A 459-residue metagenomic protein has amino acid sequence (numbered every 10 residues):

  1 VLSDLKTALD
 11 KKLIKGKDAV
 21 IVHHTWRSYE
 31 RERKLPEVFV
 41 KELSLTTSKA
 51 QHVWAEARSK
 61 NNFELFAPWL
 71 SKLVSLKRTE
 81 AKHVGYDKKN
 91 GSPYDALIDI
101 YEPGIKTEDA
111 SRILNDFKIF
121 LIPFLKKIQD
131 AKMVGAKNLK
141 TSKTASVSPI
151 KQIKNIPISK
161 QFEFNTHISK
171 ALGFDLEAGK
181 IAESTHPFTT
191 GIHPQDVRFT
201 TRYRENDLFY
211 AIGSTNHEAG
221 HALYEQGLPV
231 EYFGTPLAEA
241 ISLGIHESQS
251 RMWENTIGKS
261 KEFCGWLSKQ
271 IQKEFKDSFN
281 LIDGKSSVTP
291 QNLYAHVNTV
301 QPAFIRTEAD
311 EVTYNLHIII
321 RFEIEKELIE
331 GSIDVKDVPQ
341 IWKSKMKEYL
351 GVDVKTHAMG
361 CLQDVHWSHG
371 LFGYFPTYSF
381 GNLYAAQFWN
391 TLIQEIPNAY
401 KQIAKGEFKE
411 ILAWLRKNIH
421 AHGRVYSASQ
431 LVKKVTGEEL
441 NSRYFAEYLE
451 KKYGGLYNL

Functional and structural regions predicted by a protein language model:
V1-L70: N-terminal helix-rich structural modules
F39-E42, W69-K72, I113, P157 (+11 more regions): Secondary-structure capping and boundary motifs in well-ordered enzyme cores
E42-Y210: Contiguous, non-catalytic segments that form substrate-binding/exosite surfaces or channel walls
L114, K118-L121, I158-E163, I168-A182 (+3 more regions): All-alpha helical catalytic cores of prenyl diphosphate-utilizing isoprenoid enzymes
E177-A178, E231-T235, K259-K269, V335-K336: Acidic/polar loop patches that form or flank catalytic/metal-binding clefts of enzymes that bind anionic ligands
Y210-P229, E247-R251: Active-site recognition of the HExxH zinc-binding catalytic motif
E239-L281: Post-HExxH zinc-binding segment in Zn-dependent metallohydrolases
I318, F322-L459: C-terminal, non-catalytic "cap/extension" segments appended to globular domains
